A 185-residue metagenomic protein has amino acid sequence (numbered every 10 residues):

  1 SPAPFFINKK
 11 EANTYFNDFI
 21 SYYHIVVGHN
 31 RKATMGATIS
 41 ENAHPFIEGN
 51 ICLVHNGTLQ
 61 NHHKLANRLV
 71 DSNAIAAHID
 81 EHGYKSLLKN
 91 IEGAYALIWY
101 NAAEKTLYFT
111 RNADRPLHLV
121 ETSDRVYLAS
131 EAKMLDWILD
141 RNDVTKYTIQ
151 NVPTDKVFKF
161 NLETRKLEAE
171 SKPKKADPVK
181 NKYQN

Functional and structural regions predicted by a protein language model:
S1-N185: Conserved short alpha-helical segments that host acidic/polar catalytic motifs at enzyme active sites
